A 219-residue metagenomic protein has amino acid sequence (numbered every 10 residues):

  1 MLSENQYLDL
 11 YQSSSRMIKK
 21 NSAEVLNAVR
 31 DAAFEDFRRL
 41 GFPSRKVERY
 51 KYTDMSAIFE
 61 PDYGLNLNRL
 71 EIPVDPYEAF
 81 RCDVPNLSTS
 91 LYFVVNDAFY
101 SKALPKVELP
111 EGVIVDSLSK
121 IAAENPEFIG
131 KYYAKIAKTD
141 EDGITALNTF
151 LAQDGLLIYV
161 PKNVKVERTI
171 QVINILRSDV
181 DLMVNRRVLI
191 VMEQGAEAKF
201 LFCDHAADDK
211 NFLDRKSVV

Functional and structural regions predicted by a protein language model:
M1-V219: Glycine-rich and polybasic anion-binding loops at the starts of cofactor/ligand-binding domains
